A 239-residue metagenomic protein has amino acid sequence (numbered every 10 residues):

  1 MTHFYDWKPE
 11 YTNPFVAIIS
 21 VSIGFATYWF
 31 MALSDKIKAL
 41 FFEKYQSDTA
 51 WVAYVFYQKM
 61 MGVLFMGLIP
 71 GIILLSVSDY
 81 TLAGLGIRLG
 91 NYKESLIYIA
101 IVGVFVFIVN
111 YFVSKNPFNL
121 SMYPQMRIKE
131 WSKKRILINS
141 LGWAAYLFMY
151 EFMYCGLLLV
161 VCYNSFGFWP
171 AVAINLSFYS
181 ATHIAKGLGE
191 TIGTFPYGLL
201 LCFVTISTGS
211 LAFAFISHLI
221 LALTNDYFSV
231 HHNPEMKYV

Functional and structural regions predicted by a protein language model:
M1-G86, D226-V239: N-terminal, membrane-interfacial amphipathic/helix-forming hydrophobic leader that caps and precedes the first
T2-F4, L40-F56, S76-L147, Y163-N164 (+1 more regions): Juxtamembrane helix-loop-helix connectors linking adjacent transmembrane helices in multi-pass membrane enzymes
T12, Q46, A50-G62, K134 (+2 more regions): Membrane-interface starts of transmembrane alpha-helices
S20-I23, M61, F65, I69 (+7 more regions): Lipid-exposed faces of alpha-helical membrane segments in multi-pass integral membrane proteins
A32-L33, W169-L176, S180, L188-V239: Functionally important transmembrane alpha-helices
V63-L68, Y146-C155, Y197: Core segments of transmembrane alpha-helices that mediate helix-helix packing or line hydrophobic substrate/ligand
F118-P124, M149-I174, F203-S210: Membrane-interface helix/loop boundary segments of multi-pass membrane proteins
I128-I138, M149-L158, A173-H183, E235: Short juxtamembrane and helix-loop transition motifs at transmembrane-helix boundaries in membrane proteins
